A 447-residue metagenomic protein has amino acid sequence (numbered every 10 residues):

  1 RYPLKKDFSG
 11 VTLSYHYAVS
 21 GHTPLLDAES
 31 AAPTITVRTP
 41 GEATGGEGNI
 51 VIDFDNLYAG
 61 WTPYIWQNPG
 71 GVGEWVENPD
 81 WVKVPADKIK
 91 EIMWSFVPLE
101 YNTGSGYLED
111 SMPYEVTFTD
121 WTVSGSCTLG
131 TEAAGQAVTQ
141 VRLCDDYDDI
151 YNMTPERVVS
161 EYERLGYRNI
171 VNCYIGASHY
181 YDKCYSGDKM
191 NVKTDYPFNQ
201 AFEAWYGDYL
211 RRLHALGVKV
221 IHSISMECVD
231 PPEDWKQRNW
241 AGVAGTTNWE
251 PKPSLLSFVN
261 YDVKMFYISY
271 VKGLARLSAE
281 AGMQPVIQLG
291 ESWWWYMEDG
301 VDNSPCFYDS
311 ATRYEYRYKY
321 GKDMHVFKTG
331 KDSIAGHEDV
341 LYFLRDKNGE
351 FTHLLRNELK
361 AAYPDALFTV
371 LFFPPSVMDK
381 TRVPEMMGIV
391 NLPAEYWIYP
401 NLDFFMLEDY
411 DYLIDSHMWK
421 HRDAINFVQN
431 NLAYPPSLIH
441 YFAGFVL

Functional and structural regions predicted by a protein language model:
R1-P33, I92, W121: Extra-cytoplasmic beta-strand recognition segments
T12-H16, T62-W121: Extracellular beta-strand ligand-recognition surfaces/modules
H16-W75: Extracellular ligand-binding interfaces
Q136-R142, Y147-K189, T194-P197, D208 (+2 more regions): Catalytic domains of carbohydrate-active enzymes, especially glycoside hydrolases
L143-D149, D188-Q200, P251-Y267, H337-N348 (+2 more regions): The substrate-binding groove and active-site-proximal loops of carbohydrate-active enzymes, especially glycoside
P155-H179, S223, S333, E338-L447: Glycoside hydrolase catalytic-domain groove-lining segments
D208-F258, E291, W295-Y296, S304-P305: Substrate-binding cleft and catalytic face of glycoside hydrolase catalytic domains, especially the flexible beta-alpha
W249-A362, F372-M378, R382-E395: Polysaccharide-binding and catalytic clefts of secreted carbohydrate-active enzymes
